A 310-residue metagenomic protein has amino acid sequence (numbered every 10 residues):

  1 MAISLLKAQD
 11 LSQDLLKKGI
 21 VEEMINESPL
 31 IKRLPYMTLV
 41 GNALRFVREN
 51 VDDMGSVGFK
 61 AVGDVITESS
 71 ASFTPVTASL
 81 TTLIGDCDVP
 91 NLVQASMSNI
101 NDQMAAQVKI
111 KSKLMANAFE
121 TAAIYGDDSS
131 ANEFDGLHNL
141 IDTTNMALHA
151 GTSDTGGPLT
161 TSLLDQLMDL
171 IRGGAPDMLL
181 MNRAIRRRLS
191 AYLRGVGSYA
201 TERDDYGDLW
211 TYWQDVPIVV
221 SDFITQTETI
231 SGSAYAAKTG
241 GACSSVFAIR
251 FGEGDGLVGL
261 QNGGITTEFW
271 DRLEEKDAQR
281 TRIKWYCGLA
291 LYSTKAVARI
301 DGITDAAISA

Functional and structural regions predicted by a protein language model:
M1-S245, R250-A310: Flexible, glycine/threonine- and acidic-rich loop/arm segments that mediate assembly and lattice contacts in viral
